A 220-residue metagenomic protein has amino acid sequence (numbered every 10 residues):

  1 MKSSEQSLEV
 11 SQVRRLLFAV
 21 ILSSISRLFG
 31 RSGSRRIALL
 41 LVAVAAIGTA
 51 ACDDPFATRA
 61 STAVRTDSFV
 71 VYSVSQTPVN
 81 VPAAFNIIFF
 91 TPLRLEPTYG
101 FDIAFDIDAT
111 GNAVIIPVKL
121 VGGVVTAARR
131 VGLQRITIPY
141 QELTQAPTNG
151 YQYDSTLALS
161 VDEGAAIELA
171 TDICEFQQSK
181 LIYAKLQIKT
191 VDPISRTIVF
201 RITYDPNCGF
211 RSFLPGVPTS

Functional and structural regions predicted by a protein language model:
M1-A50: Sec-dependent bacterial lipoprotein signal peptides
C52-S220: Surface-exposed, beta-sheet-biased, low-hydrophobicity segments with strongly acidic/polar composition
